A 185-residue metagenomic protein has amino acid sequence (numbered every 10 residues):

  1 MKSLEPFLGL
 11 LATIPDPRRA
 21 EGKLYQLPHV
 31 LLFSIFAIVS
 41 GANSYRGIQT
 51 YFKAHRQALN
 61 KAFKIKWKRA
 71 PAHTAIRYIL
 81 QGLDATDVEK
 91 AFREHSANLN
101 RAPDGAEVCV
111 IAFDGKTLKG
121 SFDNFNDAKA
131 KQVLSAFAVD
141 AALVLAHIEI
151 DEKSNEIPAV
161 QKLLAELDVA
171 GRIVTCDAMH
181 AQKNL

Functional and structural regions predicted by a protein language model:
K2-L32, R77: Basic, short loop/linker segments at the boundary and entry of helix-turn-helix/winged-helix-like folds
L10-T13, W67, I79, V133: Residue-level recognition of specific faces of alpha-helices
L24-A91, Q182: Short, positively charged, Gly/Tyr-enriched micro-motifs that form contact patches at catalytic or ligand/partner
F33, I48, A72, I111-K116 (+3 more regions): Short, conserved catalytic/metal-binding motifs centered on acidic residues
K66-N126: Active-site- or DNA-interface-adjacent structural scaffold in DNA-acting proteins
N126-R172: Electropositive, glycine- and tryptophan-enriched low-complexity nucleic-acid-binding patches
N155, H180-Q182: Short acidic loop-to-helix transition motifs that present clustered carboxylates
L185: Acidic, divalent-metal-coordinating active-site segment for phosphoryl/phosphodiester hydrolysis, typified by short
